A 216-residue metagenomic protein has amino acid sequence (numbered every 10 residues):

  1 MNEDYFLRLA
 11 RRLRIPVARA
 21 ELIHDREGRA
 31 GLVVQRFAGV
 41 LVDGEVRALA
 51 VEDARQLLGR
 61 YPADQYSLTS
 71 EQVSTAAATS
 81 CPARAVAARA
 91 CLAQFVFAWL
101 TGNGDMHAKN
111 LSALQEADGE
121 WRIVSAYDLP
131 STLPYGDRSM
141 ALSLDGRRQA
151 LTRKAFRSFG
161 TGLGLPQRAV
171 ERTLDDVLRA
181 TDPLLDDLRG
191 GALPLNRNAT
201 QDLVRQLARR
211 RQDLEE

Functional and structural regions predicted by a protein language model:
M1-L13, T69-Y135: Conserved kinase catalytic-core segment
M1-Q65: Conserved ATP-binding subdomain of kinase catalytic cores across diverse folds
P16, A83, G164-Q167, P194: Short coil/loop linkers at secondary-structure junctions
D25-E27, C91, R172-P183: Small/polar glycine-rich anion-binding or flexible loop at a beta-alpha turn
G31-R36, D182-L188: A short beta-strand motif that forms the metal-chelation/ATP-contact edge of phosphoryl-transfer active sites
D53-A76, A113-E171: Catalytic-core segments of enzymes that bind and process phosphorylated/nucleotide-bearing substrates
S67-E71, A88-L92, R172-T173, R189-G190 (+1 more regions): Short coil/turn segments at secondary-structure boundaries
T79, E120-I123, G162, L188-E216: Regulatory N- and C-terminal appendages and interdomain linkers associated with kinase/kinase-like NTP transferase
